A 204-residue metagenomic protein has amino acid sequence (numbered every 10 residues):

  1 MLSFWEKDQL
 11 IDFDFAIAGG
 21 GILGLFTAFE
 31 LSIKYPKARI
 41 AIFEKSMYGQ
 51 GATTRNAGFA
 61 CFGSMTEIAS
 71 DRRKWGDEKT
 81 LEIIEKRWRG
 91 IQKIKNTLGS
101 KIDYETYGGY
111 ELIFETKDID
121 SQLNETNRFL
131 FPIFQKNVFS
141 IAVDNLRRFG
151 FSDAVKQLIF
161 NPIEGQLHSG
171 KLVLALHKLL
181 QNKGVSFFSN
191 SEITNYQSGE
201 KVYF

Functional and structural regions predicted by a protein language model:
M1-A16, I33-K34, A38-R39: Extreme N-terminal leader/targeting segments of oxidoreductases
G19-L25, K45: Glycine-rich Rossmann-fold phosphate-binding loop(s) that bind the pyrophosphate of adenine dinucleotide cofactors
A28, S32-I33, L179: Gly/Ala-rich phosphate-binding loop of Rossmann-like dinucleotide-binding domains, activating on the conserved
S32-R55: Glycine-rich FAD pyrophosphate-binding loop
G51, R55-E85: Glycine-rich active-site loop/strand segments that organize a redox cofactor
T66, S70, N96-A175: Flavin (FAD/FMN) cofactor-binding and adjacent substrate-gating region of FAD-dependent oxidoreductase domains
I83-K93, Q122: N-terminal FAD cofactor-binding segment of flavoenzymes
A154-F204: Helical element adjacent to the flavin cofactor pocket in flavoenzyme catalytic cores
